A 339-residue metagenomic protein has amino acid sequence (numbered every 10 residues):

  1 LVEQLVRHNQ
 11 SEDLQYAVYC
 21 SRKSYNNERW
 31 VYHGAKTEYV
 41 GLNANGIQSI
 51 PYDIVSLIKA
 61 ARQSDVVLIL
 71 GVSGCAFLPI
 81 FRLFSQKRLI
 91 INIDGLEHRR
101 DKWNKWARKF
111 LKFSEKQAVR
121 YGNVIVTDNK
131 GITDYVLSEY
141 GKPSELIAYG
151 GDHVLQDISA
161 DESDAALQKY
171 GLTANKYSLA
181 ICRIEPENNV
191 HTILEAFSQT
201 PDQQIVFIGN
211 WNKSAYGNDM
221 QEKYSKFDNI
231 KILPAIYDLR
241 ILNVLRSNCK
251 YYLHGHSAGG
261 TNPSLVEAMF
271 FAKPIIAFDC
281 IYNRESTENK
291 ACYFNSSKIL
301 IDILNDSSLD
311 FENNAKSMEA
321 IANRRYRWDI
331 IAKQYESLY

Functional and structural regions predicted by a protein language model:
R7-G46, G131-E139, N212, Y216: N-terminal strand-loop element at the rim of the active site of nucleotide-sugar-dependent glycosyltransferases
Q48-A61, D65-D94, G260: An aromatic- and histidine-rich active-site surface loop
I58-R62, A107-I125: Membrane-proximal helix-turn-helix segments that form the acceptor-binding/catalytic region of lipid-linked
R88-I91, E115-D164, L172-N175, A180 (+1 more regions): Donor nucleotide-sugar binding/catalytic pocket of nucleotide-sugar-dependent glycosyltransferases
L167, G171-N188, L194-T200, I205-I208: Conserved donor-binding/catalytic core segment of Leloir-type glycosyltransferases
N218-L239: Nucleotide-activated donor-binding/catalytic signature segment of Leloir-type glycosyltransferases, i.e., the conserved
Y251, F270-A277, R284: Short hydrophobic beta-strand element within catalytic cores of glycosyltransferases and related nucleotide-activated
L309-Y339: A charged, aromatic-enriched C-terminal amphipathic alpha-helix characteristic of glycosyltransferases across folds
